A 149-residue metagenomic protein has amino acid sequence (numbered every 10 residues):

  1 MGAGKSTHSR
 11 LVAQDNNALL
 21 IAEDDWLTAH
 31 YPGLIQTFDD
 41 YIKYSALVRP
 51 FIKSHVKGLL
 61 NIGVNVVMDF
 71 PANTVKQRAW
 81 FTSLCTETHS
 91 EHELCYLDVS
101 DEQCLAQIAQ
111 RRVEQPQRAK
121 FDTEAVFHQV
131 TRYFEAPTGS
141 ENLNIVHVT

Functional and structural regions predicted by a protein language model:
G2-A3: ATP-binding Walker
S6-V64: Conserved substrate/cofactor phosphate-moiety recognition/catalytic segment in nucleotide-dependent phosphotransferases
A18-L20, H92-Y96, N142-H147: Conserved beta-strand scaffold positions in the cores of enzyme catalytic domains, especially in NTP/NDP-utilizing
T37-Y41, C85-T86, R111-E114: Short, hinge-like loop/turn segments at secondary-structure boundaries
Y44-H92: Glycine-rich phosphate-binding loop used to anchor ATP phosphates in small-molecule kinases, encompassing both
S45-R49, K53, D98, E124-T131: Amphipathic alpha-helical transducer elements in NTP-driven molecular machines
T88-I108: Conserved phosphate-donor/acceptor-positioning beta-strand/loop module used by diverse small-molecule
E114-T149: Small-molecule kinase domains that catalyze NTP-dependent phosphoryl transfer to phosphate-bearing small molecules
